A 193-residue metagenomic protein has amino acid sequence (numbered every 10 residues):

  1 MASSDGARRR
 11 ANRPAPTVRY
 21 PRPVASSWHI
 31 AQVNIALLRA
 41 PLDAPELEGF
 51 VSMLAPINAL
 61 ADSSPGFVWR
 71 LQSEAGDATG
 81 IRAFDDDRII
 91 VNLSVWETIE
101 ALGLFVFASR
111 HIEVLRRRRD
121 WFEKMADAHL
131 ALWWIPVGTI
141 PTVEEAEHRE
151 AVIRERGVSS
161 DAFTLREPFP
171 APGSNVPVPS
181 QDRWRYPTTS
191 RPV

Functional and structural regions predicted by a protein language model:
S3-S4: Serine residues within intrinsically disordered or low-complexity segments
R8-D87, L104, A128-V193: Short S/T/G/P-rich N-terminal loop/turn motif that feeds into the first structured element of a domain
R39, E97-I99: Short coil/turn motifs at secondary-structure junctions
A59, V91, E100: Generic anion/oxyanion-binding catalytic loop in active/binding sites
W69, V95-W96, W121-F122: Tryptophan-centric aromatic hotspots in well-structured domains and transmembrane helices
D86, I99-D127: An amphipathic, aromatic/His-enriched active-site/gating alpha helix that lines ligand/cofactor pockets
D86-V95: A structural signal for the main folded, soluble domain(s) of proteins
